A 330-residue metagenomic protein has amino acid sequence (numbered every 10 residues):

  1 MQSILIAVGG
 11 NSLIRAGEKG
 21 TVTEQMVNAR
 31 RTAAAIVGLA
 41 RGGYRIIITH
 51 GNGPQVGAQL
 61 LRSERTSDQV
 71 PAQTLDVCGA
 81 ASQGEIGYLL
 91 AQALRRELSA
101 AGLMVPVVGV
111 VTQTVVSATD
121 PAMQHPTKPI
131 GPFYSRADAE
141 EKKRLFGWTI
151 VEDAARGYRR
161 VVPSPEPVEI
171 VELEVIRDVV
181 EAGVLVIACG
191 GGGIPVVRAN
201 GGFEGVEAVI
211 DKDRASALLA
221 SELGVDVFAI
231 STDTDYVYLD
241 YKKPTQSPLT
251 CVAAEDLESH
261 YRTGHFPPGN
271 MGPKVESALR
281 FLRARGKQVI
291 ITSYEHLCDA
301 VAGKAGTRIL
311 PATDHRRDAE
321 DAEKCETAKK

Functional and structural regions predicted by a protein language model:
Q2-H315, D321, C325-K330: C-terminal catalytic "cap/lid" subdomain
